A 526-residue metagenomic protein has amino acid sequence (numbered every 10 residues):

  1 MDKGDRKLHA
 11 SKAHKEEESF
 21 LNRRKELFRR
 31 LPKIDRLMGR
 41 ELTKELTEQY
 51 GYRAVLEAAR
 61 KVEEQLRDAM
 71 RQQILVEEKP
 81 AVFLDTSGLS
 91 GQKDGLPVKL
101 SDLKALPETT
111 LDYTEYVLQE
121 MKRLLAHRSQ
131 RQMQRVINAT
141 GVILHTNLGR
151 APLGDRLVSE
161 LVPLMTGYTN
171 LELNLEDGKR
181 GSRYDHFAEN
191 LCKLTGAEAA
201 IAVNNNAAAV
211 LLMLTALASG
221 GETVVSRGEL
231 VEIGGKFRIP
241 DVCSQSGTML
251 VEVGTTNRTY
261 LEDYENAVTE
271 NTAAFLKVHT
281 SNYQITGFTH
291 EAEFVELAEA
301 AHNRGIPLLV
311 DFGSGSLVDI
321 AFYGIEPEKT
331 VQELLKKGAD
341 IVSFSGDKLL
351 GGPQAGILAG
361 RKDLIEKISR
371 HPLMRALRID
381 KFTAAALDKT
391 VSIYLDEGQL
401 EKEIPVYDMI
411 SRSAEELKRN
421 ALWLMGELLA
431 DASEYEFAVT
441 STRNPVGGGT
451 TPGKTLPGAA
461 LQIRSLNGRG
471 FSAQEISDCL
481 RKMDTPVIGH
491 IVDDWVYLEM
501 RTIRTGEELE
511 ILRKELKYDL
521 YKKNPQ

Functional and structural regions predicted by a protein language model:
D2, K15-L125: Long amphipathic alpha-helical segments
R24, E427-D493: Catalytic-core signal marking the mid-to-C-terminal active-site face
L31-P32, I137-G141, L350-P353, T442 (+2 more regions): Short Gly/Ser/Thr- and Asp/Glu-enriched loop/turn motifs at secondary-structure junctions
Q132-M133, A200, F344, T485-H490: A short linear hydrophobic-aromatic micro-motif
A139-T140, R150-E176: Glycine-rich phosphate-binding segment of PLP-dependent enzymes
R150, G154-D155, S159, R464-Q526: PLP-dependent enzyme catalytic core of the Aspartate aminotransferase-like
L175-Y394, L429: Conserved PLP-enzyme active-site core in the AAT-like
T383-A384, D388-G447: Conserved PLP-dependent catalytic core of the aminotransferase class-I/II
